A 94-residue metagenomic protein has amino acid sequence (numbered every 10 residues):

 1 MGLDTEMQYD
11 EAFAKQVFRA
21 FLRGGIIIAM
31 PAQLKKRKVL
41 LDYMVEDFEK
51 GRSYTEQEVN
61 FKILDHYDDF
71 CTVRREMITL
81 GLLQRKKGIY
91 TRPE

Functional and structural regions predicted by a protein language model:
M1-D4: Eukaryotic partner-binding/assembly regions in large regulatory complexes
F13-F48: Short alpha-helical segments that sit at the start of domains
D42-V45, N60, L64: Amphipathic alpha-helical segments within well-ordered protein domains
K50-I63: Short acidic, hydrophobic short linear motifs in intrinsically disordered regions
H66-E76: Short amphipathic alpha-helical interaction segments
T79-I89: A short, conserved structural fragment
Y90-E94: Minor-groove-contacting beta-hairpin "wing" of winged helix-turn-helix DNA-binding domains
